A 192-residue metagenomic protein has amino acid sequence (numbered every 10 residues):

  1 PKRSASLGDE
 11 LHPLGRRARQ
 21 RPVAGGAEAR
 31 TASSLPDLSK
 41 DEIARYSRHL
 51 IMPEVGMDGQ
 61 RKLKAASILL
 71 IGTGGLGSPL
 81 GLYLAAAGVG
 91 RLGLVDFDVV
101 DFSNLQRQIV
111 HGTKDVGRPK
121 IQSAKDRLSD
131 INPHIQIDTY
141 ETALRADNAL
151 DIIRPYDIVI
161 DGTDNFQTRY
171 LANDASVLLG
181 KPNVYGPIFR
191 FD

Functional and structural regions predicted by a protein language model:
P1-D192: Adenine nucleotide-associated cytosolic modules
